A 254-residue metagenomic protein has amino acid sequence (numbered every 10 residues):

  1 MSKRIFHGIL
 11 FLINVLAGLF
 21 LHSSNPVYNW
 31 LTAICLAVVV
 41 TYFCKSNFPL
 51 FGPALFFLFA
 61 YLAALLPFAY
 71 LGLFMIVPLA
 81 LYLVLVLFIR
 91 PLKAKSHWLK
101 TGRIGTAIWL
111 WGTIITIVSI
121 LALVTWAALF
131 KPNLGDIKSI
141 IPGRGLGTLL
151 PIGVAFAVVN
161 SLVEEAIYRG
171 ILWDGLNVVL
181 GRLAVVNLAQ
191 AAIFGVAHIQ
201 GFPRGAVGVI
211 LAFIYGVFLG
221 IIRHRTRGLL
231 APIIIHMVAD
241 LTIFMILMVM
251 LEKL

Functional and structural regions predicted by a protein language model:
S2, A69-V77, T148, I152 (+2 more regions): Membrane-interface starts of transmembrane alpha-helices
S2-G18, L36, F51-Y61, T113-I120 (+1 more regions): Alpha-helical transmembrane segments
K3-V15, L21-F43, V158-I167: Hydrophobic, membrane-facing alpha-helical anchors
G8, A54, I108-T113, L150-V154 (+3 more regions): Hydrophobic alpha-helical transmembrane segments
L19-R90: Alpha-helical transmembrane segments in multi-pass membrane proteins
L87-N160, V178, K253-L254: Juxtamembrane helix-loop-helix connectors linking adjacent transmembrane helices in multi-pass membrane enzymes
R103, L162-A189, H224-G228: Membrane-interface helix/loop boundary segments of multi-pass membrane proteins
A184-A197, G201-L254: Functionally important transmembrane alpha-helices
